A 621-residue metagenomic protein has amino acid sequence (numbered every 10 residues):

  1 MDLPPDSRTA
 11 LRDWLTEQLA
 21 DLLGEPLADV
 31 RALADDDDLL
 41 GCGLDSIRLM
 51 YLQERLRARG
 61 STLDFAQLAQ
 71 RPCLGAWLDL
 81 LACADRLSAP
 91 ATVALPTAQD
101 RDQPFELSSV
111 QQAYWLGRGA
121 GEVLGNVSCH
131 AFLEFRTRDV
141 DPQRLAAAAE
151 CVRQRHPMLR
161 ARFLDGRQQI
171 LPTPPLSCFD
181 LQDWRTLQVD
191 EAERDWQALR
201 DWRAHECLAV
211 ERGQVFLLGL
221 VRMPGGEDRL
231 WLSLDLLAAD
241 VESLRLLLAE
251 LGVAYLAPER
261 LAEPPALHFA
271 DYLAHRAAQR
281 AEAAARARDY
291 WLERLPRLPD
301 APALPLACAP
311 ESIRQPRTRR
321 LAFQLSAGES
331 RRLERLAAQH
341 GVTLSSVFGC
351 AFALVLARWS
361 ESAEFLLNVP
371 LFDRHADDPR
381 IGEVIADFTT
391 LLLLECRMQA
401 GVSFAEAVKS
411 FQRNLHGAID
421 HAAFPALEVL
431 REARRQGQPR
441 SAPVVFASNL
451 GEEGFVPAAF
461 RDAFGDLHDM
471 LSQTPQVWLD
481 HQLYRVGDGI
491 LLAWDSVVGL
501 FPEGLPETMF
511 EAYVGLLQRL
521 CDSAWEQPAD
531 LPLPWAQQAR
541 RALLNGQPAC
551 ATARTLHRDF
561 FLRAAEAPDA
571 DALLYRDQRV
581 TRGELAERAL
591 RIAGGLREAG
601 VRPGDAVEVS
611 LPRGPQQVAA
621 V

Functional and structural regions predicted by a protein language model:
M1-G119, A147, L267, D289 (+1 more regions): Regions immediately C-terminal to embedded phosphopantetheine-bearing carrier domains
R12, R101-A120, E193-L199, L244-R245 (+8 more regions): AMP-binding/adenylate-forming domain of the ANL superfamily
D64-A66, H156, R160, R245-G252 (+6 more regions): Extended, hydrophobic beta-loop-alpha segments that form or line the acyl/peptidyl-thioester binding and transfer paths
A84-P90, L159-L164, L251-H268, R294-A301 (+5 more regions): A short N-terminal helical cap/helix-turn-helix that marks the beginning of AMP-binding/adenylate-forming
D100-P175, V189-Q279, P299-P305, A405-R431: Acyl-group handoff/entry surfaces in thioester-processing enzymes
A120-C129, P157-M158, R212, G226-E227 (+5 more regions): His-Asp-centered acyl/peptidyl-transfer active-site segments
S128, T137-Q154, I170-R212, R288 (+5 more regions): A short, small/polar-residue-rich loop/turn motif at beta-strand boundaries within alpha/beta enzyme cores
T137-R160, L232-A249, R319-E361, G401 (+6 more regions): Acyl activation and transfer enzymes in specialized metabolism, enriched for ANL adenylate-forming modules
